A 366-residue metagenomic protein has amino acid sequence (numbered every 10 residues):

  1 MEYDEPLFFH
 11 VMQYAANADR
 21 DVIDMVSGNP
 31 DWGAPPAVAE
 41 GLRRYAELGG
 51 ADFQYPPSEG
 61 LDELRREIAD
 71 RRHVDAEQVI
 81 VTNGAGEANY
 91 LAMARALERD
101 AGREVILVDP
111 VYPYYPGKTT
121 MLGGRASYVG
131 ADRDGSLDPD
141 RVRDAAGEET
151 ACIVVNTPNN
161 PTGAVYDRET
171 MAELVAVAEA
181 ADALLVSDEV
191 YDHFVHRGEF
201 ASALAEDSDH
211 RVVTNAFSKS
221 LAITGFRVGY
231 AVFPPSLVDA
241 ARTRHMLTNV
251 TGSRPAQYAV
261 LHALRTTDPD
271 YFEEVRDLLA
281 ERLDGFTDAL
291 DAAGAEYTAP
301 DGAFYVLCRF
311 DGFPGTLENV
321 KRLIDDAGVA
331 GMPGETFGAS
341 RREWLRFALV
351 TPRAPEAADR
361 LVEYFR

Functional and structural regions predicted by a protein language model:
E2-L91, T266: N-terminal small-domain helix-loop-helix segment of the aminotransferase-like
A18, L122, V177-A181, A293 (+1 more regions): Helix C-cap/helix->beta junction micro-motif
A94, E98-V155: PLP-dependent aminotransferase-like
R103, A180-L184, D209: A short helix->loop->beta-strand "cap" motif at the edges of active sites that frequently abuts
R133-V195: Active-site phosphate-binding strand-loop segment of PLP-dependent enzymes
V212-D277: Conserved core segment of the aminotransferase class I/II
L261, R276-T287, D291, Y297-F310: Conserved glycine-rich beta-strand-loop-beta hairpin in the small C-terminal domain of fold type I
R322-A330, G338-R366: PLP-dependent enzyme catalytic core of the Aspartate aminotransferase-like
